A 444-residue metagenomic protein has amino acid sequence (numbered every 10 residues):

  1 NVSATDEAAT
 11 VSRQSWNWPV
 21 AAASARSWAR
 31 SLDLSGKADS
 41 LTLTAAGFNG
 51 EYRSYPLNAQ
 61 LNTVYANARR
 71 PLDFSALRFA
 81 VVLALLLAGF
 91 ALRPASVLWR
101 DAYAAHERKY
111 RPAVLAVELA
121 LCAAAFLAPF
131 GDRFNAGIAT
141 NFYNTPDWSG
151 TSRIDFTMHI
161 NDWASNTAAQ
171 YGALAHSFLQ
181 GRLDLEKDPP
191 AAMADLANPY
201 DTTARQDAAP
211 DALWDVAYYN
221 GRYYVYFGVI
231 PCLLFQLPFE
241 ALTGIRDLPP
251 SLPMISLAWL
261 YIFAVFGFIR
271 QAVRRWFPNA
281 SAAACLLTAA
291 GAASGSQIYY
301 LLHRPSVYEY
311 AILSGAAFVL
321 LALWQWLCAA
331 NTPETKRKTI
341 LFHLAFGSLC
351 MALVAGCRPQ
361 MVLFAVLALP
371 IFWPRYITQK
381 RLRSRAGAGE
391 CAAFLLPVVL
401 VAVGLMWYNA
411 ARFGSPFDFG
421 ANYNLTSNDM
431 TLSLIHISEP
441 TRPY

Functional and structural regions predicted by a protein language model:
A76-A169, A283-C285, R385-P397: Start-transfer (signal-anchor) and selected internal transmembrane alpha helices of multi-pass inner/ER membrane
N161-A164, A168, Q180-F227, A293 (+2 more regions): Interfacial juxtamembrane loops and adjacent helix segments that form the catalytic/substrate-binding surfaces
L248-P278, L321, Q325: Transmembrane-helix motifs of polytopic, lipid-linked glycan transferases
V265-Q297, A317, P333-F342: Transmembrane-helix signature of polytopic, membrane-embedded enzymes that assemble or transfer cell-envelope glycans
A289, A293, L320, F342-R358 (+2 more regions): Membrane-interface alpha helices of multi-pass inner-membrane proteins
L313-E334, L349-M351, A365-L367: Specific aromatic-rich, kink-prone transmembrane helix
F364-V399: Perimembrane helix-loop-helix junctions
I435-Y444: Single conserved hydrophobic/aromatic residue that forms the stacking wall/gate of nucleotide- or nucleobase-binding
